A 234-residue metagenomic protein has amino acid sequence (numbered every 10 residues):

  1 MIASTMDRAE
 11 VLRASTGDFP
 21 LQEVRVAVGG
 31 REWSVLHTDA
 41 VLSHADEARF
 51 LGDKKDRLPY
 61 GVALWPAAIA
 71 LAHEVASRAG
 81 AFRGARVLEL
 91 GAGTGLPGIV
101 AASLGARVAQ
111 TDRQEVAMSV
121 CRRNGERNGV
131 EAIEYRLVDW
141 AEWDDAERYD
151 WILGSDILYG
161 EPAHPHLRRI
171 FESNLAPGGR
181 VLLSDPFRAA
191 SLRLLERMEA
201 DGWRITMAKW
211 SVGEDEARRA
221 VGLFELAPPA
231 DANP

Functional and structural regions predicted by a protein language model:
M1-P234: S-adenosylmethionine-dependent methyltransferases
